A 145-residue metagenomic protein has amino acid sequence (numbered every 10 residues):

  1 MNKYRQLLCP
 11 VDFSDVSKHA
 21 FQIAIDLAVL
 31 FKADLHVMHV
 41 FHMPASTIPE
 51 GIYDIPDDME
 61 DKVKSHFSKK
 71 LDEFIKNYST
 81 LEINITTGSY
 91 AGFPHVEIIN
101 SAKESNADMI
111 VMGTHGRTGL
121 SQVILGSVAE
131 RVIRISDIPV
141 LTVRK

Functional and structural regions predicted by a protein language model:
M1-H19, L81, T86, R134-K145: Intrinsically disordered or low-complexity boundary/linker segments at protein termini and domain junctions
N2, A45, K76-I110: Structural beta-alpha unit
N2-D54: Small/aliphatic-rich secondary-structure junction motif
A33-D34, I83, A107, I138: Short glycine/serine/threonine/alanine-rich loop segments
I55-K69: A short acidic, glycine-rich active-site loop that binds or catalyzes chemistry on phosphate/adenosine moieties
H66, S89-F93, H115: Short beta->alpha linker loops
S101-K145: Gly/Ser-rich helix-loop-strand patches that form or flank binding pockets for ribonucleotide-derived cofactors
